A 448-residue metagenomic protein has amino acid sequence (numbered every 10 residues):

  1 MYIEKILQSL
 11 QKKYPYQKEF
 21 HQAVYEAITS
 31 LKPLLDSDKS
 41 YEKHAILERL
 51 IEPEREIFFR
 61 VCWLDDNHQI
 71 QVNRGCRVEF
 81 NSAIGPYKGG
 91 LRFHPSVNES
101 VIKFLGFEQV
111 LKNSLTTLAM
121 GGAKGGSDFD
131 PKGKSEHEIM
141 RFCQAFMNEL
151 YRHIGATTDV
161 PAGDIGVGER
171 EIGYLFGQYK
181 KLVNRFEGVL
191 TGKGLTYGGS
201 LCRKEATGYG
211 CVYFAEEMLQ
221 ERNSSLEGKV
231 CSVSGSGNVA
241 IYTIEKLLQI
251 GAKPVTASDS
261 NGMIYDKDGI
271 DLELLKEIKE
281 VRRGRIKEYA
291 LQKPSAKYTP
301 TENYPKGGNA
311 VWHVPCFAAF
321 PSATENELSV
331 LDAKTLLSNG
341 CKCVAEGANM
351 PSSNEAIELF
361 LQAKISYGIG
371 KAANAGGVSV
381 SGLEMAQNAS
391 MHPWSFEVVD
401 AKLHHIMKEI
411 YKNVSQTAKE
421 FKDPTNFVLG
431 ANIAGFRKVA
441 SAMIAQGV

Functional and structural regions predicted by a protein language model:
M1, P15, E19-Q22, E26 (+23 more regions): Conserved active-site and cofactor/substrate-binding residues in soluble primary-metabolism enzymes
Y2-K18, A23, M218, S322 (+1 more regions): Adenosine-phosphate binding glycine-rich loop
H21, S37-H44, T117, I154-G163 (+3 more regions): Flexible, glycine/charged-enriched surface loops at secondary-structure junctions
S40-Q71: Structured beta-strand/loop patches that form or line metal/cofactor-binding pockets in enzymes
H94, N113-E227: Glycine/serine-rich phosphate-binding loop and adjoining beta1-alpha1 elements at the start of nucleotide-handling
G199-P315: Glycine-rich phosphate/diphosphate-binding loop of Rossmann-like nucleotide-binding domains
K306-C316, E327-C343: Rossmann-fold NAD(P) dinucleotide-binding segment
